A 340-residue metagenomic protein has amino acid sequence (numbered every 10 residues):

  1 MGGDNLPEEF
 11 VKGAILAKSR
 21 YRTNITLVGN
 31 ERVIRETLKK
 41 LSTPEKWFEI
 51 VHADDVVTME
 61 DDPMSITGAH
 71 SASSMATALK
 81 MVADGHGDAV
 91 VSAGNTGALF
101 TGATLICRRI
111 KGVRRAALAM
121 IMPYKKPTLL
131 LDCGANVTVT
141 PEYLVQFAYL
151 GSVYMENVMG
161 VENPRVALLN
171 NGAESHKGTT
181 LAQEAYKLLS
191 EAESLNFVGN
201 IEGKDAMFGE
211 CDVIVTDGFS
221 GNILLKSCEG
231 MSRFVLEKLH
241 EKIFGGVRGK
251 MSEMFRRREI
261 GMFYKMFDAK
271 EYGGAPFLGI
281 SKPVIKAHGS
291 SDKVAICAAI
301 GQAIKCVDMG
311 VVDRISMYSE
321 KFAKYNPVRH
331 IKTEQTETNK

Functional and structural regions predicted by a protein language model:
M1-E8, T67, A135-V145, K286-K293: Short, glycine-rich nucleotide/cofactor-binding loops
E8, N24-T26, R32-R35, V137-G203 (+3 more regions): Glycine-rich phosphate/diphosphate-binding loop of Rossmann-like nucleotide-binding domains
E8-M59: N-terminal glycine-rich anion-binding loop in soluble enzyme alpha/beta folds
F10, T104-A117, I121-L129, E210-I214 (+1 more regions): Glycine-rich phosphate/nucleotide-binding loop
V28-G29, V51, S92-G94, I121-P123 (+5 more regions): Short beta-strand segments
T43-G87: Phosphate/nucleotide-donor binding subsite
M159, V166, N171-K187, E191-S194 (+2 more regions): Glycine-rich phosphate/pyrophosphate-binding loop and the adjoining helix
